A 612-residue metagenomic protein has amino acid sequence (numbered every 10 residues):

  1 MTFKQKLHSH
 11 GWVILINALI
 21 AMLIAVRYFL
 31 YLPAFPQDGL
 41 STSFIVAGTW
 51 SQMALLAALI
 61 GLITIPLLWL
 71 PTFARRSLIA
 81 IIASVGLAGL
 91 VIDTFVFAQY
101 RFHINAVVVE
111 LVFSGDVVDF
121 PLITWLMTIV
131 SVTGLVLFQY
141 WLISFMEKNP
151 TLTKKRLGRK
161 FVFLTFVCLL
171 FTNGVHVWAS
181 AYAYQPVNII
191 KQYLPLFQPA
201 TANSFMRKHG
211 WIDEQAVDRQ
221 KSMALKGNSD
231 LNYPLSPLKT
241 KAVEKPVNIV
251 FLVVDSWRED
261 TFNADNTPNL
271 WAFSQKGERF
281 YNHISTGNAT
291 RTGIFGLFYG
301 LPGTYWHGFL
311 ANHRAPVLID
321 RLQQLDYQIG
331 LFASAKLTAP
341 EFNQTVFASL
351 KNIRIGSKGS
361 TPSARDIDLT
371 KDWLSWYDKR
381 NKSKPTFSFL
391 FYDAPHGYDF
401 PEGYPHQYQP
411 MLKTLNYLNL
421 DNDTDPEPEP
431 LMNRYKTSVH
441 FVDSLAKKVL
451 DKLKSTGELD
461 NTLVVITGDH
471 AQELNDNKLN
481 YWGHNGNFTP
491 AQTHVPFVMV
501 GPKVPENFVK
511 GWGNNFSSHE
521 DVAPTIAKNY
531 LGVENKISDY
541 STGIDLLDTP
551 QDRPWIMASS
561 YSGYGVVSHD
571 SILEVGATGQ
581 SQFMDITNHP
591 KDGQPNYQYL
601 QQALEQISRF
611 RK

Functional and structural regions predicted by a protein language model:
M1-F197: Transmembrane and membrane-interface helices of multi-pass, inner-membrane envelope-modifying transferases
K4-A18, P71-R75, Q139-T151, K155-L164 (+4 more regions): Membrane-interface soluble catalytic domains
W50, D255-W257, L297, L322 (+5 more regions): Generic structural signal for small/hydrophobic residues in well-ordered secondary structure, especially within
C168-L418, P426, Y530, G543: Active-site-proximal alpha/beta segments of enzymes that process anionic O-linked groups
R219, K371-D378, L412-T462: A long, amphipathic alpha-helix that forms part of the scaffold/cap immediately adjacent to metal-dependent active
N266-N269, R314-L318, R365, L369-W373 (+6 more regions): Stable alpha-helical elements in mature extracytoplasmic
F309-R314, E429-F441, N487-T493, E506-P524 (+1 more regions): A short beta-strand-to-alpha-helix junction
K454, E458-F508: Histidine-centered active-site microenvironments of extracellular/periplasmic hydrolases and transferases
